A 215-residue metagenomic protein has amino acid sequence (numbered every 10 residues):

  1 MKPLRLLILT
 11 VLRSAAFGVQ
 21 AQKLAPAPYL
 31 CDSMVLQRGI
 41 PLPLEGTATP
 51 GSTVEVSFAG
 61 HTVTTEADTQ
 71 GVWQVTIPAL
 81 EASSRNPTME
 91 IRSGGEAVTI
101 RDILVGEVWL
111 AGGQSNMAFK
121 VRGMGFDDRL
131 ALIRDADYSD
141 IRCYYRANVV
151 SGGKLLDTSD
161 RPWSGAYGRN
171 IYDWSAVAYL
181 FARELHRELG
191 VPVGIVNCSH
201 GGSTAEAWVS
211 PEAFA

Functional and structural regions predicted by a protein language model:
M1-I8: Bacterial N-terminal signal peptides that target proteins for export
Q22-A215: Cell-envelope and extracellular/periplasmic
